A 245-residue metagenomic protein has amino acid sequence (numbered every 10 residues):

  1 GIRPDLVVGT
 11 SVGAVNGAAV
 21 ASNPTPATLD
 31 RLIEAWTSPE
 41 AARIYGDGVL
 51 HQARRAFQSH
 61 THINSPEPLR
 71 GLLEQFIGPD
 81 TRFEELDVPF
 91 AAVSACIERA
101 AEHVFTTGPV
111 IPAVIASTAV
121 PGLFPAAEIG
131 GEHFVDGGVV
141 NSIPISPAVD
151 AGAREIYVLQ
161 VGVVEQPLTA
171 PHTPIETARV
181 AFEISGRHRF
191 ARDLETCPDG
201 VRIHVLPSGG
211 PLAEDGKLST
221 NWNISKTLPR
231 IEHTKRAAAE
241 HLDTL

Functional and structural regions predicted by a protein language model:
G1-T10, A18-L245: Patatin-like phospholipase
